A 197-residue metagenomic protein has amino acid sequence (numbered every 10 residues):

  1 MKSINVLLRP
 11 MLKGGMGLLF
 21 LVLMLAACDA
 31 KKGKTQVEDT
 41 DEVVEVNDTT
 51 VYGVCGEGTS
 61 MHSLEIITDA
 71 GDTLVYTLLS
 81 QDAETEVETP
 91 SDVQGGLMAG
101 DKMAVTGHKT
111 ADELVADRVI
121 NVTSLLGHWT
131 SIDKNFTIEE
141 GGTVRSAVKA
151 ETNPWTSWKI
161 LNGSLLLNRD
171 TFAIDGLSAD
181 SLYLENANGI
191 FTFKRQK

Functional and structural regions predicted by a protein language model:
S3-M16: Bacterial N-terminal signal peptides that target proteins for export
L18-V22: Alpha-helical transmembrane segments
M24-A27: C-terminal motif of bacterial Sec signal peptides marking the signal peptidase cleavage site
D29-K197: Lipid interaction determinants
